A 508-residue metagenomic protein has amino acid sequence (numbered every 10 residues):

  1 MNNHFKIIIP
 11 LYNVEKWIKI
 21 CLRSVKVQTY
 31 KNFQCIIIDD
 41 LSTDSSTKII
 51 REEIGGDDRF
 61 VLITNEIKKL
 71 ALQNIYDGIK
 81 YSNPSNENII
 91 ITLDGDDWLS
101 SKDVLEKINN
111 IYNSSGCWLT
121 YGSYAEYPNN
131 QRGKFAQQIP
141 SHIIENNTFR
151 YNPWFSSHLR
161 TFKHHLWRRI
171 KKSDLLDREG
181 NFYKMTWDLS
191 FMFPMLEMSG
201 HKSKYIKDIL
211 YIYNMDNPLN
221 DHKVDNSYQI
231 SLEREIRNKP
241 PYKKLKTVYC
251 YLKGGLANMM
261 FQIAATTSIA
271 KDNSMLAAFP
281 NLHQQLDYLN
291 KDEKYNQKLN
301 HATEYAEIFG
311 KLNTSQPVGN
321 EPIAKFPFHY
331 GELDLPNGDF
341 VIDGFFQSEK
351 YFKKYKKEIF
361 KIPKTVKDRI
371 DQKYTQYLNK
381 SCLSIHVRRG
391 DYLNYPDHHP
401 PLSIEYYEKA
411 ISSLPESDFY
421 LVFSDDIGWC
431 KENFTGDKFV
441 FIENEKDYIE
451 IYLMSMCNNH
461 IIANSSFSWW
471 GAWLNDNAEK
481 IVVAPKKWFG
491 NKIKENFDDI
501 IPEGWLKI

Functional and structural regions predicted by a protein language model:
M1-K243: Nucleotide-sugar donor-binding/catalytic module of glycosyltransferases that assemble extracellular/cell-envelope
I37, Y121-S123, F279-N281, H386 (+2 more regions): Short beta-strand segments
I50-E53, Y288-F309, C430-D437, K494-D498: Short, aromatic/basic amphipathic alpha-helical patches
Y249, Q285-E416: Secretory-pathway luminal glycosyltransferase catalytic domains
Y251-F261: A short, glycine/small-residue-rich beta-strand->loop->alpha-helix junction that serves as a flexible
L256, L414-F497: Donor-binding and catalytic core of enzymes assembling or modifying cell-surface/extracellular glycoconjugates
F261-A270: Histidine-anchored nucleotide/phosphate-binding helix
M275-Q285: A short beta-strand-loop structural module common to alpha/beta enzyme folds
